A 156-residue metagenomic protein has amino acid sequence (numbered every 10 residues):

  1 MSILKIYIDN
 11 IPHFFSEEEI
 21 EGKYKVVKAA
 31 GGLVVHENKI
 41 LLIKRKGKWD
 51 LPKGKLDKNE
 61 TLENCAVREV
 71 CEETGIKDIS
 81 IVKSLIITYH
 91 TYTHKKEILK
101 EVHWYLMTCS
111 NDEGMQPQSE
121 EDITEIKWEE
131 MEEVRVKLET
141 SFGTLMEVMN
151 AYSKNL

Functional and structural regions predicted by a protein language model:
M1-G31: Acidic, metal-coordinating catalytic segment for phosphate/diphosphate chemistry, firing primarily on the Nudix
S2, K28-A30, N38, V102-H103 (+1 more regions): Change "...and in nucleic-acid phosphodiester-cleaving endonucleases..." to "...and in nucleic-acid processing enzymes
H36, K44: A cytosolic small-molecule/anion-sensing beta-strand core signal
G47-K48: Short, solvent-exposed loop/turn segments at secondary-structure junctions
P52: Compact nucleic-acid interaction/catalytic patches
L56-G143: Unchanged
T140-L156: Charged phosphate-binding loop/patch that engages nucleotide di/tri-phosphates or the phosphate backbone of nucleic
